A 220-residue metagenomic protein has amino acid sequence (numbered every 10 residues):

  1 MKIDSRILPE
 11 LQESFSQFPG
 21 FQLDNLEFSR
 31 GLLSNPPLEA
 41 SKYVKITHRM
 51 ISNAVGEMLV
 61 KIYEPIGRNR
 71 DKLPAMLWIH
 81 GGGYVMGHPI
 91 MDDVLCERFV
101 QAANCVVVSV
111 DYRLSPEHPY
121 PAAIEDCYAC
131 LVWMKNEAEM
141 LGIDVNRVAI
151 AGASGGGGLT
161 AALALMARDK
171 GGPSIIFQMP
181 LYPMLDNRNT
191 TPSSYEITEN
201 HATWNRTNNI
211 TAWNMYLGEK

Functional and structural regions predicted by a protein language model:
M1-P65: A glycine/proline-hinged amphipathic helix-loop "lid/cap" segment that gates access to hydrophobic ligand pockets
K72-G82: Short beta-strand element of the alpha/beta-hydrolase
I90-V110: Short amphipathic alpha-helix adjacent to the substrate-entry channel of hydrolases
H118-M140: Alpha/beta-hydrolase active-site loop
K135-I150, K170: Gly/Ser-rich "nucleophile elbow"/oxyanion-hole loop immediately N-terminal to the catalytic nucleophile in hydrolases
I150-G152, L181: Short beta-strand immediately N-terminal to the catalytic nucleophile in serine-hydrolase-like folds
G152, G156, T160: Gly/Ala-rich beta-loop-alpha elbow adjacent to hydrolase catalytic centers
L165, D169-K220: Hydrolase active-site cap/lid region
